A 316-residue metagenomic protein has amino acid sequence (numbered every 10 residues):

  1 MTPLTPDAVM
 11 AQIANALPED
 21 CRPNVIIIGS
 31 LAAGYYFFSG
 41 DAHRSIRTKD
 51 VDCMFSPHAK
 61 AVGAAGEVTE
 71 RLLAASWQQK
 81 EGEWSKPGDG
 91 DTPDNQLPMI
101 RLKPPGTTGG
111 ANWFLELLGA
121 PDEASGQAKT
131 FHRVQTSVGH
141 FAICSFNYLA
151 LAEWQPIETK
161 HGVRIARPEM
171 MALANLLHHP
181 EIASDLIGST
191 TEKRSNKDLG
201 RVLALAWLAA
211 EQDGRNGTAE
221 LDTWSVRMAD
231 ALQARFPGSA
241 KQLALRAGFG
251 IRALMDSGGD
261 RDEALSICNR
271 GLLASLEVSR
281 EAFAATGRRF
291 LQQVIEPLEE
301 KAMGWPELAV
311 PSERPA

Functional and structural regions predicted by a protein language model:
M1-A316: Compositionally biased terminal segments of proteins
